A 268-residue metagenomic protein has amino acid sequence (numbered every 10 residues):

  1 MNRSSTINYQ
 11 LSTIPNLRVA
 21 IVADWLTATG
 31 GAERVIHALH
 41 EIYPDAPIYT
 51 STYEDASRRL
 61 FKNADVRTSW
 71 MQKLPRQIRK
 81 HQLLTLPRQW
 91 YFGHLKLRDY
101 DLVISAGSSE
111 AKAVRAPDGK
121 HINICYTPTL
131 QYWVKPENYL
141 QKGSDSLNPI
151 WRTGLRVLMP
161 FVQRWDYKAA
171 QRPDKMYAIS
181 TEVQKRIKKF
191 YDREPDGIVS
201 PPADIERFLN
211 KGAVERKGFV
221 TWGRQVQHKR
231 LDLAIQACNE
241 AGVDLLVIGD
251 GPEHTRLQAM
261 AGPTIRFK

Functional and structural regions predicted by a protein language model:
W25-L26, W222-V226, G251: Short donor-sugar binding/catalytic loops of nucleotide-sugar-dependent glycosyltransferases, especially enzymes
I42-K112: Active-site donor-binding segments of glycosyltransferases and PAPS-dependent sulfotransferases
L102-I104, R115-N148: Active-site proximal beta-strand in glycosyltransferases
I104, R172-S180, L246: A short beta-strand/loop micro-motif in the catalytic core of glycosyltransferases that engages the nucleotide-sugar
G143-M176: Membrane-proximal helix-turn-helix segments that form the acceptor-binding/catalytic region of lipid-linked
Y177-A178, V183-A203: Helix-loop-beta element that forms the nucleotide-linked donor phosphate-binding surface in glycosyltransferases
P201, F208-L246: Conserved donor-binding/catalytic core segment of Leloir-type glycosyltransferases
T255-K268: Nucleotide-activated donor-binding/catalytic signature segment of Leloir-type glycosyltransferases, i.e., the conserved
